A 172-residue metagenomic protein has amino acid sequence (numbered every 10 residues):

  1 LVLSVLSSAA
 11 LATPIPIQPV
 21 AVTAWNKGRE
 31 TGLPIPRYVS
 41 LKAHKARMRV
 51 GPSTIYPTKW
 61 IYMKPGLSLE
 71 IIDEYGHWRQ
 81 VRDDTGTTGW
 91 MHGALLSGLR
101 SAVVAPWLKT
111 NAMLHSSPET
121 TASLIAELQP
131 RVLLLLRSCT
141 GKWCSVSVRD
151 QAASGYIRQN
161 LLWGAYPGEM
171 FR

Functional and structural regions predicted by a protein language model:
L1-S8: Bacterial N-terminal signal peptides
S8-A9, P14: N-terminal compositionally biased, intrinsically disordered segments and leader/signal-like regions
P14-V50, I61-P65, I72-Y75, R82-D84 (+5 more regions): SH3-family beta-barrel domains
P52-Y56: Second-shell loop/turn segments in exported
